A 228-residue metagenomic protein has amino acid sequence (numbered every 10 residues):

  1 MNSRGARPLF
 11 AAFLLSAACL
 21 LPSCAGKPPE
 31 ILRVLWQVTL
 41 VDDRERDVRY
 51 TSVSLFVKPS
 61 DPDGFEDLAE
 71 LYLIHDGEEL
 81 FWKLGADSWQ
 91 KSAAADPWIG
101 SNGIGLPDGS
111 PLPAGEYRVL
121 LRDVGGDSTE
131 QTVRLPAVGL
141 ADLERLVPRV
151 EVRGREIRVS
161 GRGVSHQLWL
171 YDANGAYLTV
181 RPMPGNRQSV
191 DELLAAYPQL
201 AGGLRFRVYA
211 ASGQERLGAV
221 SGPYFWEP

Functional and structural regions predicted by a protein language model:
M1-C24: Sec-dependent bacterial lipoprotein signal peptides
C24-W36, T129-G139: Proline/serine/threonine-rich low-complexity linkers at boundaries of modular beta-sandwich domains
V41-P59, R149-G163: Contiguous beta-strand segments within globular domains
P62-L71, S160-N174: Solvent-exposed loop/turn segments flanking beta-strands in beta-repeat/beta-sandwich domains
W89-L106, P184-A195: Aromatic sugar-binding surface patches on proteins that engage polysaccharides or sugar-phosphate polymers
P111-G125, Q199-E215: Short, aromatic- and glycine-rich surface loops/edge beta-strands on solvent-exposed regions
S128-P136, Q214-P228: Edge beta-strands of extracellular beta-sandwich domains
L135-E156, F225-P228: Low-complexity, Pro/Ser/Thr- and charge-rich linker/hinge segments at domain boundaries
